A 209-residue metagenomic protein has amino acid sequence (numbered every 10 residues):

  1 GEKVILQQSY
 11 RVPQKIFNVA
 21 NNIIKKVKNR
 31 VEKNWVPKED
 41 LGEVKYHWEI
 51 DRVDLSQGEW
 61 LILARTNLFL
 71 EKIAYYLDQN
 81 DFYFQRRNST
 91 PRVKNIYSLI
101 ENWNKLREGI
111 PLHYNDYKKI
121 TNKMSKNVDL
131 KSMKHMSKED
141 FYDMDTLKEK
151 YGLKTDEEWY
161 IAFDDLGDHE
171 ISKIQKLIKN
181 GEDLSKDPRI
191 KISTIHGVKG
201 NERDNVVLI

Functional and structural regions predicted by a protein language model:
G1-I209: The feature marks helicase ATPase cores and/or their adjacent C-terminal helical subdomains in SF1/SF2/AAA+ helicases
